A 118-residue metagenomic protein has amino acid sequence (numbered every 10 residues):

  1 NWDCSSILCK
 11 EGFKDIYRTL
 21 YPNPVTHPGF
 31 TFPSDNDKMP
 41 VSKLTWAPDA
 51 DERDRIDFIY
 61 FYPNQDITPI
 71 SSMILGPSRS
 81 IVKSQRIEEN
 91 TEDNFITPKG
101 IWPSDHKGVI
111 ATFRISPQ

Functional and structural regions predicted by a protein language model:
N1-Q118: Metal-dependent phosphoester-hydrolase catalytic domains
